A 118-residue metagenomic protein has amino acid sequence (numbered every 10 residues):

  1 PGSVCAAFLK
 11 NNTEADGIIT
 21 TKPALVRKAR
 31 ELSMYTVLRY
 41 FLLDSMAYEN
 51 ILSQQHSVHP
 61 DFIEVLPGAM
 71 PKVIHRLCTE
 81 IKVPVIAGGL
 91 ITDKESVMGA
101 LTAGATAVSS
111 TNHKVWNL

Functional and structural regions predicted by a protein language model:
P1, I19-P23, F41-D44, P67-A69 (+1 more regions): Glycine-rich beta-to-alpha transition loops that act as phosphate-gripper elements at the mouths of alpha/beta enzyme
P1-A15, P23-L32, D44-Q54, P71-V73: N-terminal active-site wall of soluble small-molecule enzyme domains
E14, L32-F41, C78-G88: Short beta-strand/loop segments at the ligand-binding rim of alpha/beta enzyme cores
I19, V37-L38, E64, V108-S110: Conserved beta-strand positions in the central sheet of alpha/beta enzyme cores
K22, I63, A100: Conserved, mostly hydrophobic/aromatic
I51, D61-I86, L90-I91: Catalytic-face loop-and-helix region of soluble metabolic enzyme cores
P67-M70, G89-L118: Glycine-rich phosphate-binding active-site loops on the catalytic face of alpha/beta enzymes
